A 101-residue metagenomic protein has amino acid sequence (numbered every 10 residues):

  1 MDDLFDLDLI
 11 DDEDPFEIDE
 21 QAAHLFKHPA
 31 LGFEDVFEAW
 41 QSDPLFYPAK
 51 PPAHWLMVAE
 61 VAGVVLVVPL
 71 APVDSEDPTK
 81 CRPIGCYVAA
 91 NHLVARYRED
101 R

Functional and structural regions predicted by a protein language model:
M1-R101: Ribonuclease/tRNase effector modules and their secretory precursors
